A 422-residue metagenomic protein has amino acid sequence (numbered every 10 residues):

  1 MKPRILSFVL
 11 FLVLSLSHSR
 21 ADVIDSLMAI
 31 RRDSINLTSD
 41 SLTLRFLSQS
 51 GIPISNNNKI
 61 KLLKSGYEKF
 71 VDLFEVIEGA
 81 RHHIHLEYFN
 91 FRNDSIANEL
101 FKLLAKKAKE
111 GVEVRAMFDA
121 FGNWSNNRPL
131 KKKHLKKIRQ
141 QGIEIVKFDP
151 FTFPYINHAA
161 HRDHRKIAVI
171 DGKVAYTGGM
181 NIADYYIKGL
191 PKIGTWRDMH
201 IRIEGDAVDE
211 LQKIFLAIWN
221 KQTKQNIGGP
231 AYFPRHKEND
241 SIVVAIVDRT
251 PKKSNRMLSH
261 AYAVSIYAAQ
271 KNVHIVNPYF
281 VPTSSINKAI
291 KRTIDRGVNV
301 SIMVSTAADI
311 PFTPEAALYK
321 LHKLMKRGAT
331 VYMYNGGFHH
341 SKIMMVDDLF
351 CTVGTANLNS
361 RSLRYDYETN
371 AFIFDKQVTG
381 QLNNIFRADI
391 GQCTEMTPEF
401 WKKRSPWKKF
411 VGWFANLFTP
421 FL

Functional and structural regions predicted by a protein language model:
K2-V9: Sec-dependent signal peptide recognition, specifically the positively charged N-region followed immediately by
P3, S17-L422: Charged, low-complexity intrinsically disordered terminal segments
L10-H18: Hydrophobic h-region of N-terminal signal peptides that target proteins for export in Gram-negative bacteria
